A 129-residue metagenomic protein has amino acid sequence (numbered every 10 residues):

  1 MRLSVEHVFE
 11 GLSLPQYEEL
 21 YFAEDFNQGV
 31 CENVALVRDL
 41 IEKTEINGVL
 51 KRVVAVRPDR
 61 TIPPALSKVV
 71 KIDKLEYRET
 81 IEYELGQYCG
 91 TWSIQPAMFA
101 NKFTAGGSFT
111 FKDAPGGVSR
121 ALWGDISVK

Functional and structural regions predicted by a protein language model:
M1-A65: Hydrophobic ligand-binding cavity/cleft-lining segments
R2-S4, N47-K51, D59, K74-E76 (+3 more regions): A general secondary-structure signal for short beta-strands and their flanking turns/coil in non-transmembrane regions
N27-V34, V69-K74, M98-F103: Short, solvent-exposed secondary-structure boundary motifs
R52-V53, Y77-E82, T91-K129: Beta-strand/loop substructures that line and gate deep hydrophobic ligand-binding cavities in soluble
R60-I62, C89, A100: Residue-level signal for secondary-structure boundary sites
T61-L85: Helix-adjacent hinge/juxtasegments
